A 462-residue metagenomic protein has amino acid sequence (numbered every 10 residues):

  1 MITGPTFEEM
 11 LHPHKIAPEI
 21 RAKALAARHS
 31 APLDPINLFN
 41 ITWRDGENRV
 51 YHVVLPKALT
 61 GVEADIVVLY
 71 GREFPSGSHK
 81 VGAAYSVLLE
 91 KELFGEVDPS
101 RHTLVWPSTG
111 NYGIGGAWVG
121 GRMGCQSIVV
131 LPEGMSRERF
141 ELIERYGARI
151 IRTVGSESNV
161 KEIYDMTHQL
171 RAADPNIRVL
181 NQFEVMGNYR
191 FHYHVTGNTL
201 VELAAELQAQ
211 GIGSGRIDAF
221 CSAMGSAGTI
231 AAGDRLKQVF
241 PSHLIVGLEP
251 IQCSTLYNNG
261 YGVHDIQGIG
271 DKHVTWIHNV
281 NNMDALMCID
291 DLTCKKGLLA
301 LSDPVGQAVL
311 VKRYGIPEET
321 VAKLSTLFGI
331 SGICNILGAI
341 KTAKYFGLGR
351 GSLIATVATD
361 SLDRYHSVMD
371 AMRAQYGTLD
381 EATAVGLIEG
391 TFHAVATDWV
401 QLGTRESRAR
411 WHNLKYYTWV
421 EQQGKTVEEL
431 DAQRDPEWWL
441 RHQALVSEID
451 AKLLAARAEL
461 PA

Functional and structural regions predicted by a protein language model:
M1-A462: PLP-dependent amino-acid enzyme catalytic core
